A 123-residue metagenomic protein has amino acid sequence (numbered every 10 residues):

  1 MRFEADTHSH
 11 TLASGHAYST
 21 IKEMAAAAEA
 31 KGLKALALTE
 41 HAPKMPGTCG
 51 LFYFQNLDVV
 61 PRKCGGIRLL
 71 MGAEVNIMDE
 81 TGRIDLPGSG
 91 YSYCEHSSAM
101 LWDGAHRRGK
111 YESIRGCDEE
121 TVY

Functional and structural regions predicted by a protein language model:
R2-E4, A35-L36, L70: Hydrophobic "anchor" residues on beta-strands that sit immediately upstream of conserved functional sites
E4-G15, L38-H41: Histidine-centered catalytic micro-motifs
H8, A28, E40, L69 (+1 more regions): Divalent metal-coordination and catalytic microenvironments
H16-T20, Y111-E112: Glycine-rich anion/phosphate-binding loops
M24, T39, L57: Aromatic/hydrophobic pocket-lining residues that form π-stacking "cages" and hydrophobic walls in ligand
A25, E29-G32, E119: Non-catalytic positions within long, well-ordered alpha-helices that form the structural scaffold/packing of enzyme
K34-A35, T39, E95: Short acidic/polar active-site loop segments enriched in Thr and Asp
T48-Y123: Extended substrate/RNA-proximal surfaces in nucleic-acid metabolism proteins
